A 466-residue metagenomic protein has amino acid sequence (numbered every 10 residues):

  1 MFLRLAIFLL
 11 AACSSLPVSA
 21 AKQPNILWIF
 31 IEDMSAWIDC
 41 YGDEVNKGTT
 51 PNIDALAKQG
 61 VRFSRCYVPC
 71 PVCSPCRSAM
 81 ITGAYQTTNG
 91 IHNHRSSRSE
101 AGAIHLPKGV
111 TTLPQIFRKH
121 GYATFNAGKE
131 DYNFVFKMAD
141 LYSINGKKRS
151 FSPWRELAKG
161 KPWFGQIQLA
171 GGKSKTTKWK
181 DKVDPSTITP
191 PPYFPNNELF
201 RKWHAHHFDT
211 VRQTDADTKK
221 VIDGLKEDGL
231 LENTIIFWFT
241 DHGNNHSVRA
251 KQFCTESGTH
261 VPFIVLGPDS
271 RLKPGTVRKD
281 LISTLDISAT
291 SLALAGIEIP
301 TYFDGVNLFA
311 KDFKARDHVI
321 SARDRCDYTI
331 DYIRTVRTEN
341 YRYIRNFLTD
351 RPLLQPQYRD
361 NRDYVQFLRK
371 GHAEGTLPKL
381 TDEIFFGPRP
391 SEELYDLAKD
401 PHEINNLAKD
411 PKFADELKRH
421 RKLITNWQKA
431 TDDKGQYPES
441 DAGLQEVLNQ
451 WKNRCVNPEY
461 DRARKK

Functional and structural regions predicted by a protein language model:
A20-P24, I31, S35-A36, R62 (+2 more regions): Long, internal low-complexity/basic segments
K22, E44-T50, Y67-V72, G102-V110 (+4 more regions): A short beta-strand-to-alpha-helix junction
W28-F30, S35-T111, I116-Y122, G435: Active-site segment of extracytoplasmic enzymes that catalyze sulfate/phosphate-ester chemistry
C76-T176, I320-R323: Catalytic-site neighborhoods of secreted/periplasmic enzymes that process anionic sulfate/phosphate groups
M80, K129, V135-M138, E232-T234 (+4 more regions): Polar, surface-exposed loop/tail segments that function as active-site lids or cofactor/substrate-recognition elements
I188-T234, N244, S270-R271, L294: A long, amphipathic alpha-helix that forms part of the scaffold/cap immediately adjacent to metal-dependent active
K226-S283, P300-D304, Y328, N449-Y460: Histidine-centered active-site microenvironments of extracellular/periplasmic hydrolases and transferases
N244, S288, A295-E393, D415: C-terminal cap/loop subdomain of S1 sulfatases and analogous C-terminal strand-loop tails that border
